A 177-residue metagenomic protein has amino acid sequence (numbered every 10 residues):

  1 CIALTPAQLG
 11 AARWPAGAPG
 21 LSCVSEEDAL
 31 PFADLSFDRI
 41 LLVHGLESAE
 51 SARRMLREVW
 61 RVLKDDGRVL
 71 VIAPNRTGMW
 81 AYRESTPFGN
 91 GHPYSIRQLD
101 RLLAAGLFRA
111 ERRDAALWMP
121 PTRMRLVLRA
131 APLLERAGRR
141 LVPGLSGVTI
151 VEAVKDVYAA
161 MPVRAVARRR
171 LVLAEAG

Functional and structural regions predicted by a protein language model:
C1-A29: Class I SAM-dependent methyltransferase SAM/SAH-binding core
D28-I40: A short acidic, Gly/Pro-enriched loop at the edge of an enzyme's catalytic core that lines a small-molecule cofactor
D38-S51: A short SAM/SAH-binding and catalytic strip from SAM-dependent methyltransferases
R53-R68: A short glycine-rich, Lys/Arg-flanked "PGG" loop and its adjoining helix->strand segment in the class I
A73-N90: Short, glycine-/aromatic-enriched active-site segment of Class I SAM-dependent methyltransferases
G89-R113, L117: Short alpha-helix
E111-R136, G144-S146: Conserved catalytic loop of SAM-dependent methyltransferase domains
R136-L141, L145-G177: C-terminal lobe and adjacent flexible extensions of AdoMet/dcAdoMet transferase-like proteins
